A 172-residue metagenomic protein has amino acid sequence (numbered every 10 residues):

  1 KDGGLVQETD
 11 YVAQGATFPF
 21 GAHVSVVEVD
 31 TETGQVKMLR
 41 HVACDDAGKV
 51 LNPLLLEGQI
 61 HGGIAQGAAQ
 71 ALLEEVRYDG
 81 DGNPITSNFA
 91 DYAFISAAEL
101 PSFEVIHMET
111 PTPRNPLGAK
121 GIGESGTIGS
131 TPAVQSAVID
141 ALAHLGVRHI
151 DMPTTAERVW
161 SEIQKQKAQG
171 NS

Functional and structural regions predicted by a protein language model:
K1-S172: C-terminal catalytic domains of large/alpha subunits in multi-subunit enzymes
